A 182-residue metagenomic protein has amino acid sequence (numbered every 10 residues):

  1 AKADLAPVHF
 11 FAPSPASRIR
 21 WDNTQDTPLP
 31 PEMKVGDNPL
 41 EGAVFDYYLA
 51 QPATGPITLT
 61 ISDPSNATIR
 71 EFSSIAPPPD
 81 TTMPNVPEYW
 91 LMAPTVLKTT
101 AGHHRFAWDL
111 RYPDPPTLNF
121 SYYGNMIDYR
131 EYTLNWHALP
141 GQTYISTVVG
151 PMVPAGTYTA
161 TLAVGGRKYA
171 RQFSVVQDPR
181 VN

Functional and structural regions predicted by a protein language model:
A1-N182: C-terminal low-complexity, glycine/proline- and small-hydrophobic-enriched intrinsically disordered tails that act as
